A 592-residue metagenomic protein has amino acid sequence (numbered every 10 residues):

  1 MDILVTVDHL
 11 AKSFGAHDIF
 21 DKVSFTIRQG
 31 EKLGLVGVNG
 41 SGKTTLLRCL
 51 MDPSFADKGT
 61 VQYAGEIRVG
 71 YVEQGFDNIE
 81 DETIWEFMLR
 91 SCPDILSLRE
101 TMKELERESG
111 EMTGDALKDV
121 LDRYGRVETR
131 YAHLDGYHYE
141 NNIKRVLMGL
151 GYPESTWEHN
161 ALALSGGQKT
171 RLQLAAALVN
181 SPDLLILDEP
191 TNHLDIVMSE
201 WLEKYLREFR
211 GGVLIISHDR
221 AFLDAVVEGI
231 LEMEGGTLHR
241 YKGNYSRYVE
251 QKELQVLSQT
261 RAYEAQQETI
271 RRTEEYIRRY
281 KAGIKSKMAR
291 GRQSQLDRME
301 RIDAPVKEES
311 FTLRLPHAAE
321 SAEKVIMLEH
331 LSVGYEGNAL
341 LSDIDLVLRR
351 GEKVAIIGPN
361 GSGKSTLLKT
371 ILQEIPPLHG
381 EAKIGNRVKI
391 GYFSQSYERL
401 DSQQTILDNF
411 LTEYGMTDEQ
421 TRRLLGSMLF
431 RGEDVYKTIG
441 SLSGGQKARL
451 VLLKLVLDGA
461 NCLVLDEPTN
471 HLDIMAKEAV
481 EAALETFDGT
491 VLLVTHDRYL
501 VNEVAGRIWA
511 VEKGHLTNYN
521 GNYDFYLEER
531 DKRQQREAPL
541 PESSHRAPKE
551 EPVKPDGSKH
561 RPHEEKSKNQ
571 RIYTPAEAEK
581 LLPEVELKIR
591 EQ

Functional and structural regions predicted by a protein language model:
M1-R261, E309, P316-Q592: ABC ATP-binding cassette signature C-motif
H133, A282-G283: Short histidine/acidic/glycine/proline-rich micro-motifs that form metal- and phosphate-coordinating active-site loops
Q251-Y276, Y280, A289-P305: Intracellular alpha-helical coupling/juxtamembrane segments of multi-pass membrane proteins
